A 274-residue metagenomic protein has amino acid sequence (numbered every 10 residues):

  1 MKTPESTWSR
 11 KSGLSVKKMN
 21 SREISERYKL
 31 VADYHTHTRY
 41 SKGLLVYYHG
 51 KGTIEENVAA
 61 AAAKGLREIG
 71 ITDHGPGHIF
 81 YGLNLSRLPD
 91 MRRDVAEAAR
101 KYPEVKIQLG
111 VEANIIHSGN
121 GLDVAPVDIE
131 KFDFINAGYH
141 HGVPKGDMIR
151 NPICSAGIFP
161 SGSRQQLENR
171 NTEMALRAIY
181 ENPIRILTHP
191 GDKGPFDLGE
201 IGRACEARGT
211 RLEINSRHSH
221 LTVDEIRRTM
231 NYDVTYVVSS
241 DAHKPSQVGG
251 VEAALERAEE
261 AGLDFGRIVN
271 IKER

Functional and structural regions predicted by a protein language model:
K2-S41, V124-V127, L176-I184, P190-R274: Charged catalytic cores and adjacent phosphate/nucleic-acid-binding surfaces used for phosphate/nucleic-acid chemistry
N20-S21, I79-A207, E259-R267: Extended substrate/RNA-proximal surfaces in nucleic-acid metabolism proteins
A32-I54, N114-I116, G157-N169: Active-site mouth loops of central-metabolism enzymes
Y40-G43, G77-G82, K145, D241: A short acidic, helix-capping loop that chelates divalent metal ions and anchors anionic groups
G43-Y48, F80-L85, V248-G250: Short, solvent-exposed loop/turn segments at secondary-structure boundaries
G52-T72, R93-K101: Alpha-helical scaffold segments that flank or form the walls of functional sites
I69-G70, I135, L187, L212: Hydrophobic residues within beta-strands of alpha/beta enzymes
H74-G75, E112, H140, R217 (+1 more regions): Short, ordered loop/turn segments at secondary-structure junctions
